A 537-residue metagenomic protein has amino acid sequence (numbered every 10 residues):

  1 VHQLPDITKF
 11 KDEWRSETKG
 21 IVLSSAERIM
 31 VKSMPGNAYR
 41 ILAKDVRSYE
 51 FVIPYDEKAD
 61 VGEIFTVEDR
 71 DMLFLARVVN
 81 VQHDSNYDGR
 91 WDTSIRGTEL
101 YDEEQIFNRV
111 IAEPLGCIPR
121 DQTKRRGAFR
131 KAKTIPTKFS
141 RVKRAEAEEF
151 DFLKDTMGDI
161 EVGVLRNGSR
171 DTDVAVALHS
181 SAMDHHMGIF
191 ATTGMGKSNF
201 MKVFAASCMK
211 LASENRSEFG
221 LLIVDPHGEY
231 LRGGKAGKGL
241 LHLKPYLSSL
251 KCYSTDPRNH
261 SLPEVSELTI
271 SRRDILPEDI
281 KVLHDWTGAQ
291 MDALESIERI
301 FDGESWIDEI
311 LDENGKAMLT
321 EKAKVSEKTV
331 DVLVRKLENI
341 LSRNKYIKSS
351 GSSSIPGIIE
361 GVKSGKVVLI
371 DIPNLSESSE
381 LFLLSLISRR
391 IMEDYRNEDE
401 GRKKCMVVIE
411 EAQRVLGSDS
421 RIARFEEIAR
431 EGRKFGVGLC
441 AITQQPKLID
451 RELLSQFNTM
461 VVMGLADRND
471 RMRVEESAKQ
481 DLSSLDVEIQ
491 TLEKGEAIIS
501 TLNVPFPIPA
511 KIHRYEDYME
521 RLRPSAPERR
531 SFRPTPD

Functional and structural regions predicted by a protein language model:
V1-T192, N199-F200, F204-S207, L211-N215: Basic- and hydrophobic-enriched, low-structure N-terminal and domain-boundary segments that flank ATP-binding catalytic
D159-S254, S418, I422-F425, R451 (+3 more regions): Glycine-rich phosphate-binding loop of nucleotide-binding enzymes
M183-H185, N215-E218, K363-G365, E400-K403 (+2 more regions): Short loop/turn elements that form and flank the Walker-type P-loop nucleotide-binding site in RecA-like NTPase cores
M187, I370, C440: Conserved beta-strand position immediately N-terminal to the Walker
A206, G228-G239, T255-R430, K434 (+1 more regions): P-loop NTPase motor domains
V224, I409, I442-T443: Hydrophobic residues in beta-strands of the RecA-like P-loop NTPase core, especially within AAA+ ATPase
A429-K511: Conserved ATP-driven motor cores of ASCE-family P-loop NTPases powering translocation/secretion/packaging/pilus
E493-D537: Conserved P-loop NTPase motor module
